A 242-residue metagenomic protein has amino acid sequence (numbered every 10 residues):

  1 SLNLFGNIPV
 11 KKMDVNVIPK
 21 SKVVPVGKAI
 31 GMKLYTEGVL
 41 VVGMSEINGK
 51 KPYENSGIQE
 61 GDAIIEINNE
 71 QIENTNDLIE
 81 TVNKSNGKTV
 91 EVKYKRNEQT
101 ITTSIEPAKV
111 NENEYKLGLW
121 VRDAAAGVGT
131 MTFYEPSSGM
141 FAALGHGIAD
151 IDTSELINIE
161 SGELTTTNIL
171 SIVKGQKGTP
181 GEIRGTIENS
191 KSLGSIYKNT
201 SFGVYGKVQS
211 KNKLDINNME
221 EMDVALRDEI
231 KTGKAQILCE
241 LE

Functional and structural regions predicted by a protein language model:
L2-I18, I79-G118: PDZ-domain C-terminal substructure recognizer with occasional recognition of PDZ-binding tails
K11, K28-I30, Y35-V39, K88-V90 (+5 more regions): Envelope-exposed proteins and targeting segments
G31-Q59: PDZ/PDZ-like groove recognition
V41, G61-I64, N68, V92 (+3 more regions): Terminal peptide-recognition signature
N48-K50, I79, T89, T100-I101 (+2 more regions): Short beta-strands and strand-coil junctions in structured, solvent-facing domains, enriched
Y53-S56, T81-N83, R227: Short, surface-exposed secondary-structure edge patches
E54-N76: Conserved PDZ fold ligand-binding element
A108-E242: Serine endopeptidase catalytic core focused on the charge-relay Asp
